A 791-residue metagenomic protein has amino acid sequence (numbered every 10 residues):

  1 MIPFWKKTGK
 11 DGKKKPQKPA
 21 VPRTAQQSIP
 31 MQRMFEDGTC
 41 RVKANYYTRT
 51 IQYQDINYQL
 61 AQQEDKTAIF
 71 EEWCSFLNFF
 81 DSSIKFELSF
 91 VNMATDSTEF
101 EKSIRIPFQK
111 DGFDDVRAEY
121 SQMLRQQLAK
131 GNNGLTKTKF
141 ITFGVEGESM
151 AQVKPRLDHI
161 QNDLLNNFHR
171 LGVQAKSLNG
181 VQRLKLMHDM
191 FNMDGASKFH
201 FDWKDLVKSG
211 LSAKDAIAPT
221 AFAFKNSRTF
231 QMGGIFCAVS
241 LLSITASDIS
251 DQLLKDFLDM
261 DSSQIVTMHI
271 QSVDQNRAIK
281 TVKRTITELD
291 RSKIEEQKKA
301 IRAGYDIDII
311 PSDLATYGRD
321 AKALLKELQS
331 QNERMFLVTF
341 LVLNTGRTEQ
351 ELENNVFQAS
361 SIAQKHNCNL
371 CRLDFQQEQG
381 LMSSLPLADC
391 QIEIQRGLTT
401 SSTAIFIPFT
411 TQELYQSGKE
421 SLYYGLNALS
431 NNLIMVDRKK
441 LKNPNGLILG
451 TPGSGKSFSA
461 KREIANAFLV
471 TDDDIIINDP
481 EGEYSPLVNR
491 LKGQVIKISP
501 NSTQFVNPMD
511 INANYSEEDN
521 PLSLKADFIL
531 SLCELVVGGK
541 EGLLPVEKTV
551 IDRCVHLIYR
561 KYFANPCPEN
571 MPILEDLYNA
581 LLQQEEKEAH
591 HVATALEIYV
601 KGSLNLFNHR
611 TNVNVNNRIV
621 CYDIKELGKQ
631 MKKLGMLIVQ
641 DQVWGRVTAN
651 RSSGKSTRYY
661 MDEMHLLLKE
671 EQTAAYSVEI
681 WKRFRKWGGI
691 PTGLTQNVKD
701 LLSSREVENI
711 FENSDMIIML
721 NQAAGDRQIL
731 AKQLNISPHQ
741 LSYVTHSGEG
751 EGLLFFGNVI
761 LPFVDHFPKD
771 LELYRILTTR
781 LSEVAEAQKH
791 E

Functional and structural regions predicted by a protein language model:
I2-T411: Extended, folded cores of ATP/NTP-driven motor/assembly subunits in large transport and secretion machines
I56, Q63-S82, S89, M93 (+11 more regions): P-loop NTPase motor domains
I448: Hydrophobic anchor at the beta1->P-loop junction of P-loop NTPases
K456: Conserved lysine of the Walker
S459: Hydrophobic positions on the alpha1 helix immediately C-terminal to the Walker A/P-loop
N466-I476: Post-Walker A helix-loop "phosphate-sensing" segment adjacent to the P-loop in P-loop NTPases
K492-I496, E706-M719: A short helix-turn-beta junction within AAA+ P-loop NTPase domains corresponding to the substrate/partner-engaging
L734-H790: Conserved P-loop NTPase
